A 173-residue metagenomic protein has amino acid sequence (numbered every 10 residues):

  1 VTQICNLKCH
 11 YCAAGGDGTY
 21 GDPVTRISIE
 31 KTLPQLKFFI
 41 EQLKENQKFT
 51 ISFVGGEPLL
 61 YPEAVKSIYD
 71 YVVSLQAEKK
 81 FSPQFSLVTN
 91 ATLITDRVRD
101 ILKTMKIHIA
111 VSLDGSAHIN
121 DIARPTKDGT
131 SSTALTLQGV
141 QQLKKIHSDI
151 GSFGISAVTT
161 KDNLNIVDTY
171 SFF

Functional and structural regions predicted by a protein language model:
V1-I29: Canonical Radical SAM [4Fe-4S] cluster-binding loop centered on the CxxxCxxC motif and its immediate flanking residues
P23, I27, L59-L60, S131: Short, surface-exposed alpha-helical recognition segments that flank or form part of ligand/macromolecule-binding
L33-S52, Y61-F173: Radical SAM/AdoMet-radical enzyme domain recognition
G55-G56: Short acidic donor-binding/metal-coordinating loop in glycosyltransferase active sites
